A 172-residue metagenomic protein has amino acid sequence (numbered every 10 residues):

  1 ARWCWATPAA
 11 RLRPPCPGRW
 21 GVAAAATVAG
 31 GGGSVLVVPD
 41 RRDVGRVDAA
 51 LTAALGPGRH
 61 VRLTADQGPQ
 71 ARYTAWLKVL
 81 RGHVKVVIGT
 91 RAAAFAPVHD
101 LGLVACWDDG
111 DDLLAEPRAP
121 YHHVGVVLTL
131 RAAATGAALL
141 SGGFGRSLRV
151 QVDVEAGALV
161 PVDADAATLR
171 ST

Functional and structural regions predicted by a protein language model:
A1-V47: Glycine-rich P-loop/Walker A and Walker A-like loops and their local beta1-loop-alpha1 context in P-loop NTPases
W5-R13, V37-R42, L63-Q67, T90-A92 (+2 more regions): Structural motif
A26, K78, V127-R131: Hydrophobic/aromatic ligand-binding patch that stacks against planar heteroaromatic rings of cofactors or nucleotides
G32-S34, G82-V86, D100-L103, V127 (+1 more regions): Loop/turn-to-beta-strand initiation segments
V44-R46, A71-Y73, A96-P97, L113-A115 (+1 more regions): Switch/connector loops and helix/strand junctions flanking conserved nucleotide-binding motifs in nucleotide-processing
R46-D48, R91, A96-D100, D109-G125: Conserved ATPase-coupling elements of RecA-like P-loop NTPase cores
A50-L55, R59-V87, F95, H99: Conserved motor-coupling elements within RecA-like helicase/translocase cores
G110-T172: Post-DEXD/H (motif II) to motif III coupling segment of the RecA-like Helicase ATP-binding lobe
